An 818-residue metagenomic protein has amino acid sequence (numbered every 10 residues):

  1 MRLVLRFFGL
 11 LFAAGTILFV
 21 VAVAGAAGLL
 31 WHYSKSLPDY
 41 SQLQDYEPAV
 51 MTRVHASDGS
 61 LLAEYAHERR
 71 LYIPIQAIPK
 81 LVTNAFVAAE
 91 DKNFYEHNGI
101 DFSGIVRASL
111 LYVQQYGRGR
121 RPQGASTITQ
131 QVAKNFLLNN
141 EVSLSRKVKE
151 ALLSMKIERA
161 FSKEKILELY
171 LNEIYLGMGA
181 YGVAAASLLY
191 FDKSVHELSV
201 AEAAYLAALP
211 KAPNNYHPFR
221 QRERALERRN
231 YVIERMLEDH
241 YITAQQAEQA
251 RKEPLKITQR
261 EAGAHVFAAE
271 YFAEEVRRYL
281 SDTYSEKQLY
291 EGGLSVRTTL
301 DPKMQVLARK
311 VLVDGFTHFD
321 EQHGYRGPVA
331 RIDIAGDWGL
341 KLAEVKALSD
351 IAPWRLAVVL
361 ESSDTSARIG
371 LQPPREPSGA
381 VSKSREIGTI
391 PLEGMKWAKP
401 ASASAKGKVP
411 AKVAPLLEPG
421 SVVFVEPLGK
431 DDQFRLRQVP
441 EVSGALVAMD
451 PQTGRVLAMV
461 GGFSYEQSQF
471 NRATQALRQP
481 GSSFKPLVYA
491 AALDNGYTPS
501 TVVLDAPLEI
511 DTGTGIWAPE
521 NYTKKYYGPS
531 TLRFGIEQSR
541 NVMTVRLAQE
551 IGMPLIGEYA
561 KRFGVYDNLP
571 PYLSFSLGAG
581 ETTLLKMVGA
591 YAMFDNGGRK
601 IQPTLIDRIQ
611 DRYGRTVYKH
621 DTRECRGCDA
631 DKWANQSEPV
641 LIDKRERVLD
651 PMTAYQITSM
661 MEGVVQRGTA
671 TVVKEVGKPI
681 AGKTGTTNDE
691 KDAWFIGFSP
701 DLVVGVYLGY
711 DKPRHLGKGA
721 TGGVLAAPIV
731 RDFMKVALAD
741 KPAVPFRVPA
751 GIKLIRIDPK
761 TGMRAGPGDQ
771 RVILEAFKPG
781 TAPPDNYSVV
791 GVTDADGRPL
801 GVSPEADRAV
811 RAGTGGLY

Functional and structural regions predicted by a protein language model:
M1-H55, N93: N-terminal type II signal-anchor transmembrane helix that functions as the membrane-insertion/stop-transfer segment
F86-V87, M236, A308, T453-G454 (+6 more regions): Active-site SXXK
Y95-I105, Y181-A184, T243-Q246, F470 (+4 more regions): Short, well-structured active-site flanking segments
Q115-V142, H196, G263-H265, Q452 (+4 more regions): Conserved catalytic neighborhood of penicillin-recognizing serine enzymes
G119-P373, L547, K561-R562, Y566-N568 (+2 more regions): Non-catalytic, structured segments within soluble enzyme domains
P254-L255, E261, H265, L300 (+7 more regions): Active-site-proximal helix/loop microenvironment of the serine DD-peptidase/beta-lactamase transpeptidase fold
A262, D333-E344, E361-T365, Q372-R375 (+8 more regions): Soluble, non-transmembrane domains of envelope/secretory-pathway proteins that act on or interact with carbohydrate
A269-Q288, L294, G444-Q479, A490-A491 (+7 more regions): Active-site beta-strand/loop architecture of penicillin-binding DD-peptidases
